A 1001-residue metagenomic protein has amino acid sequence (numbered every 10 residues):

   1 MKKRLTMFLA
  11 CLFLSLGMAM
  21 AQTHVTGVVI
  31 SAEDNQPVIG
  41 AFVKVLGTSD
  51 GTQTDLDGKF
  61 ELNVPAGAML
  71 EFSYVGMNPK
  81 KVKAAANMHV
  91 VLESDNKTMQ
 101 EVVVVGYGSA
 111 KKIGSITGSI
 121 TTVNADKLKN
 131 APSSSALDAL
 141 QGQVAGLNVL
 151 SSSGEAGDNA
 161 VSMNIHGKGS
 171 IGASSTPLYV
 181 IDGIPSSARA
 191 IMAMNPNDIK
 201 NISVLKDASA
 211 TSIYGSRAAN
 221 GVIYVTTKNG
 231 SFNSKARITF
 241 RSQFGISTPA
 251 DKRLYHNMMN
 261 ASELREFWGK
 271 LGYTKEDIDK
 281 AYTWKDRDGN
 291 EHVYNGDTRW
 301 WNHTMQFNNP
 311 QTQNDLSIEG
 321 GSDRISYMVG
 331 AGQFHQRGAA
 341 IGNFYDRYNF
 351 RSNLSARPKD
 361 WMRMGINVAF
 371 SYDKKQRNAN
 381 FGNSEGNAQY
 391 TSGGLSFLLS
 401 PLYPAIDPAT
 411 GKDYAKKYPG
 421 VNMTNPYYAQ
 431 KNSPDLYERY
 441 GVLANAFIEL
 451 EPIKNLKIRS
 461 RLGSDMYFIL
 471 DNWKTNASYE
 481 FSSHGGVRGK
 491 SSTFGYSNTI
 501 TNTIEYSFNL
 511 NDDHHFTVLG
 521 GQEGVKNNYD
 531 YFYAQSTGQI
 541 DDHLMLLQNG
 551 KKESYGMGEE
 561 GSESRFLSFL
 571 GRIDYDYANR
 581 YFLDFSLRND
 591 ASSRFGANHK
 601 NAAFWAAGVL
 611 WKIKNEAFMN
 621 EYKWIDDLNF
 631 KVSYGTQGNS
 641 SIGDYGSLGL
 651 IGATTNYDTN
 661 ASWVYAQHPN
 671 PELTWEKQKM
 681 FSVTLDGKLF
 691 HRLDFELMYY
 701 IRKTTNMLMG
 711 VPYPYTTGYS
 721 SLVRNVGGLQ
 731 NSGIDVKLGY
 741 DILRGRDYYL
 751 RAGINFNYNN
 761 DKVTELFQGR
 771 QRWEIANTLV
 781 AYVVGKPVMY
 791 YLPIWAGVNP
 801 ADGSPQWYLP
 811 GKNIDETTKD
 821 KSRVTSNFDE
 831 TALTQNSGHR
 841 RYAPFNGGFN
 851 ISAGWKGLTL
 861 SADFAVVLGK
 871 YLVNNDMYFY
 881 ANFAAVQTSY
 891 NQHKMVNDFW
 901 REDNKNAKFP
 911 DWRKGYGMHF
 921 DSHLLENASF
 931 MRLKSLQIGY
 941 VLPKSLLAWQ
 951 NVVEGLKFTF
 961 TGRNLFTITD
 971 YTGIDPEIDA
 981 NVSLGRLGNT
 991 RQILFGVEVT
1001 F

Functional and structural regions predicted by a protein language model:
M1-R351, A356-K359, R363-G365, A369-S371 (+8 more regions): Short, small/polar-rich motifs associated with maturation and membrane association, primarily at protein termini
G47, A66, K359, E451-I453 (+4 more regions): Residue-level recognition of beta-strand termini and adjacent short loop/turns
G114, F232-W300, G338-N343, N349-G441 (+9 more regions): Surface-exposed loop/interface segments of Gram-negative outer-membrane beta-barrel transport/assembly proteins
T227, L316-G320, F350-A356, A444-L450 (+12 more regions): Residues on the lipid-exposed face of transmembrane beta-strands in outer-membrane beta-barrel proteins
S317, R751, R840-L868, M918-I968 (+1 more regions): Conserved C-terminal beta-signal and adjacent last beta-strands/turns of outer-membrane beta-barrel proteins
A597-N601: Short glycine/threonine-rich loop-to-helix capping motif typified by GTGT followed within a few residues by an Asp-Pro
